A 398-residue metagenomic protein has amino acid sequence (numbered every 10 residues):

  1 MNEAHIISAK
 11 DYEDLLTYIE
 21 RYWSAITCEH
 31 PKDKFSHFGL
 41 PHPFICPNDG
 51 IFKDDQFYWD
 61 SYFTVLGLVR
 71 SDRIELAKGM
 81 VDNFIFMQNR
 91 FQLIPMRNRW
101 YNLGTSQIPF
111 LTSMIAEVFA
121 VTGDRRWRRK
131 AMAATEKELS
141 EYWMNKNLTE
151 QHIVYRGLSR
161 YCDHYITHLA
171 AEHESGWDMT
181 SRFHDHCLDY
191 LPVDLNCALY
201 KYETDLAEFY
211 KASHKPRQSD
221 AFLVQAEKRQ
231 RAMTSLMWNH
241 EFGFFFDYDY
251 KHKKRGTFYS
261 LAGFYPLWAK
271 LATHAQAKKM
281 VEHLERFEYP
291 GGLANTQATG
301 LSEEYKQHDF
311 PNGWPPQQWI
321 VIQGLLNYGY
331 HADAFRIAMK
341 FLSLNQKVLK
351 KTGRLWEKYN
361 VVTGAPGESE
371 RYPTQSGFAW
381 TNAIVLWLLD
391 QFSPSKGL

Functional and structural regions predicted by a protein language model:
N2-D55, G79-N98, L148-L191, K228-G313 (+1 more regions): Extended glycan-interaction surfaces of carbohydrate-active proteins
D11-Y18, R73-F84, R125-M144, Y202 (+4 more regions): Extended, well-ordered alpha-helical scaffold segments
Q56-M87, A262-T273, Q318-H331: Alpha-helical support elements that line or immediately flank enzyme active sites and cofactor-binding pockets
S61, I108, T112-I115, N196 (+2 more regions): TPR repeat positional signature
Q88-A131: Aromatic/His-enriched, Gly/Pro-containing loop or helix-boundary segments that lie immediately adjacent to catalytic
T112, F119, Y200, L206-A207 (+6 more regions): Heptad-repeat amphipathic alpha-helical coiled-coil interaction surface used for oligomerization/assembly
P192-L195, K306-Y330: Peripheral, non-catalytic segments that deliver or gate enzyme domains
